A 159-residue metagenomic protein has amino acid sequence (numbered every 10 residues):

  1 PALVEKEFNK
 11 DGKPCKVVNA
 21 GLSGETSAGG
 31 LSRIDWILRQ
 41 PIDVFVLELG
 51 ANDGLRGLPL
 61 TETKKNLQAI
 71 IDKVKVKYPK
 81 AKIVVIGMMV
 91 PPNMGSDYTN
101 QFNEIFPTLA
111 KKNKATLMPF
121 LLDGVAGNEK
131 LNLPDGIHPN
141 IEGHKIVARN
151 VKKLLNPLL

Functional and structural regions predicted by a protein language model:
P1-E5: Short amphipathic alpha-helix adjacent to the substrate-entry channel of hydrolases
K6-K16, G29-L159: Alpha-helical cap/lid subdomain in secreted, periplasmic, or secretory-pathway luminal O-acyl-processing enzymes
V18-T26: Short beta->alpha junction loops
